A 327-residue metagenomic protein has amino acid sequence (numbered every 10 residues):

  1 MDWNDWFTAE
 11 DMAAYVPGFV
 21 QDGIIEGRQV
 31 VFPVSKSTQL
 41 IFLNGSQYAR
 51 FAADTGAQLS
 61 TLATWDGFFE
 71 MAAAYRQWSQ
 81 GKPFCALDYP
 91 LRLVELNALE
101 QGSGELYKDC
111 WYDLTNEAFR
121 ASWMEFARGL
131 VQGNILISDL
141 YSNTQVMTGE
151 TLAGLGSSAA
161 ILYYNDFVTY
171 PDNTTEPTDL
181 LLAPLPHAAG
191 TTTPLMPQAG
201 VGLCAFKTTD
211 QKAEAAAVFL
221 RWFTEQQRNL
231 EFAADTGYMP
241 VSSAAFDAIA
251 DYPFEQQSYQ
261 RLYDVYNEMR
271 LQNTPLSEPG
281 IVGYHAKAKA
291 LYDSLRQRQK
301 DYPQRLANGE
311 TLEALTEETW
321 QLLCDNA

Functional and structural regions predicted by a protein language model:
M1-L40, F69, P177-P186: Hinge/lid segment of periplasmic solute-binding proteins
D22-V34, Q39-I41, D66-Y112, R120 (+1 more regions): Extracytoplasmic/periplasmic solute-binding protein
Q39-L43, L203-A205: Short glycine- and hydrophobic/aromatic-rich loop-to-beta-strand nucleating segment in the catalytic cores
F69-A74, D109-L140, L185: Glycine-centered hinge/linker elements that transmit conformational signals in sensory and ligand-binding systems
F69-A74, L140-G154, Q297-K300, Q304: Short helices/loops that flank or line small-molecule/ion binding pockets
Q132, P171-A244: Extracytoplasmic/periplasmic substrate-recognition and gating elements
L152-S157, L162-Y164: Paired acidic/hydrophobic, glycine-rich loop segments that form the ligand-binding mouth/hinge of periplasmic-binding
F246-A250, F254-A327: Conserved C-terminal helix/tail region of periplasmic/extracytoplasmic solute-binding proteins
